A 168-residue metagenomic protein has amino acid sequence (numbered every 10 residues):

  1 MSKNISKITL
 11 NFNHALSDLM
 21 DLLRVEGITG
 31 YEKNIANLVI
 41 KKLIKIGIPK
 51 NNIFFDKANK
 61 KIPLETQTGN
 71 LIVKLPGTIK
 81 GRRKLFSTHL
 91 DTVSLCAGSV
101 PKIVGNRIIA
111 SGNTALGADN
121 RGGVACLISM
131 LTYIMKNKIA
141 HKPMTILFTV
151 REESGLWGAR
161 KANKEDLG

Functional and structural regions predicted by a protein language model:
S2-K33: N-terminal capping segment at the start of a domain
L22-V25, I46-P49, Y133-K138, E165: Change "in soluble alpha/beta enzymes" to "in soluble alpha/beta proteins
E26, L43, V73, F86-H89 (+2 more regions): Buried hydrophobic positions in well-ordered alpha/beta secondary-structure cores of metabolic enzymes
I28-T78: A non-catalytic alpha/beta surface segment that caps or lines the substrate-entry region of metallo-dependent hydrolase
N59-K61, L90-T92, L147-G155: Acidic, glycine-rich active-site loops and adjacent beta-strand->loop/helix elements that engage anionic groups
I62-L64, V93, K138: Short glycine/serine/proline-enriched coil/turn segments at secondary-structure junctions
K74-A118: Catalytic-core environment of secreted peptidases
G112-G168: Acidic/histidine-rich catalytic neighborhood of metal-dependent amide-processing enzymes
